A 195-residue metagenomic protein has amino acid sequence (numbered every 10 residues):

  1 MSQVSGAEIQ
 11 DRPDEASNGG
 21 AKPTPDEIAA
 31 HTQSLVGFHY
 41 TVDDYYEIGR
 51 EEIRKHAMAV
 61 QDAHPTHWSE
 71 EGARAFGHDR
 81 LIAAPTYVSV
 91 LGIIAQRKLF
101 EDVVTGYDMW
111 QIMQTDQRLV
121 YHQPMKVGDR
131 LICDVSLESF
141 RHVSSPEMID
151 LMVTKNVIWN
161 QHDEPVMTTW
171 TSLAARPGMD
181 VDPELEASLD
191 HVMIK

Functional and structural regions predicted by a protein language model:
S2-D116, P183-K195: Hot-dog-fold acyl-thioester-processing enzymes
S2-T32, D116, Y121-K195: HotDog/MaoC-like acyl-thioester-processing domains
